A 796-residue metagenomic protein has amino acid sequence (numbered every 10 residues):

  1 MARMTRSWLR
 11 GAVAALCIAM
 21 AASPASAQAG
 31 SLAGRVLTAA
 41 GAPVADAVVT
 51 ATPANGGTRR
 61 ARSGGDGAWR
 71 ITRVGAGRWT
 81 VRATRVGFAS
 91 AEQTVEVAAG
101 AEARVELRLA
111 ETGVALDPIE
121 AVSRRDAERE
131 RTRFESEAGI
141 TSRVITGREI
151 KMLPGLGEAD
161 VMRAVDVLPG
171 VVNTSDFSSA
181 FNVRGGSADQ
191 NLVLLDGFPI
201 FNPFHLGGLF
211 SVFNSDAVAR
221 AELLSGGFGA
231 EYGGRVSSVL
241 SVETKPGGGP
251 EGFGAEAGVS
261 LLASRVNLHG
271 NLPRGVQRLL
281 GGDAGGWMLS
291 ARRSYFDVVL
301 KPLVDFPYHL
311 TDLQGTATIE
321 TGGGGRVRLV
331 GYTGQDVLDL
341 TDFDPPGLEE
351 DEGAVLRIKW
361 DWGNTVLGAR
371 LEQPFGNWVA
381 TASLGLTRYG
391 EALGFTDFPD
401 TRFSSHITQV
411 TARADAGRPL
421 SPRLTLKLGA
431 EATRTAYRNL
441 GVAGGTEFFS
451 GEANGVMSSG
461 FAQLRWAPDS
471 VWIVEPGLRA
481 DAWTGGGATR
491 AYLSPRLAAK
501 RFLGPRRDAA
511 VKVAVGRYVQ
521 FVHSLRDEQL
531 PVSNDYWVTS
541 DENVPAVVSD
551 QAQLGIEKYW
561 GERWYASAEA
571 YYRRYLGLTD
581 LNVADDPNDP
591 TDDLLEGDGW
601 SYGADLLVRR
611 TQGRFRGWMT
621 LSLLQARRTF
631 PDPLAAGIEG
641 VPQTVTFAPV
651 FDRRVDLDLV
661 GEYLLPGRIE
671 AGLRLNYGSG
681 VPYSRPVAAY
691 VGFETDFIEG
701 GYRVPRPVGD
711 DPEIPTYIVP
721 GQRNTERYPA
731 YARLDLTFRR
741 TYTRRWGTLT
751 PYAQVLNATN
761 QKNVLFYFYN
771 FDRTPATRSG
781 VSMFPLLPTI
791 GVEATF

Functional and structural regions predicted by a protein language model:
P24-A127, A138-T141: Periplasm-facing N-terminal accessory domains of Gram-negative outer-membrane beta-barrel systems
A89, E96-E106, D117-G229, V239-G248 (+3 more regions): Periplasmic N-terminal accessory/gating domains of Gram-negative outer-membrane beta-barrel systems
E256, S260-Y295, V304-L338, I358-T381 (+3 more regions): Transmembrane beta-barrel wall of Gram-negative outer-membrane proteins
F306, R326-P374, A380, L386-Q409 (+1 more regions): Flexible loop and strand-edge segments within Gram-negative outer membrane beta-barrel domains
V337, D344, L348, A436-G441 (+6 more regions): Surface-exposed extracellular loop regions of Gram-negative outer-membrane beta-barrel proteins, predominantly
P346-L371, A453-G455, R517-S567, Y572-R574 (+2 more regions): Outer-membrane beta-barrel signature, preferentially recognizing the C-terminal barrel domain of Gram-negative
Y571-R574, L594-R685: Gram-negative outer-membrane beta-barrel transporters
R668, N676-P715, Y728-D735, R739-F796: C-terminal beta-signal and adjacent terminal beta-strands/loops of Gram-negative outer-membrane beta-barrel proteins
